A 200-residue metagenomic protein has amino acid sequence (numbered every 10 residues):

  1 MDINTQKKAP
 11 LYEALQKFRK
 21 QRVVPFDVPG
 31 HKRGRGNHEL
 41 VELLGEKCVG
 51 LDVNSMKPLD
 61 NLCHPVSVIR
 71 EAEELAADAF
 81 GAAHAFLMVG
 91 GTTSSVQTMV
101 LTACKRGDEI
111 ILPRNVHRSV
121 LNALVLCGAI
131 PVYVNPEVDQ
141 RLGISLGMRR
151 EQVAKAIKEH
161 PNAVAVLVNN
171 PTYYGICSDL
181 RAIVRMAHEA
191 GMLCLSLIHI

Functional and structural regions predicted by a protein language model:
M1-S67: N-terminal "arm"/small-domain region of PLP-dependent enzymes with the aminotransferase-like
E46-S94: Conserved N-terminal alpha-helix of the aminotransferase class I/II PLP-enzyme fold
H84-I110, A123: Conserved beta-loop-alpha segment that forms the PLP phosphate-binding cup at the N-terminus of a helix
R106, C127, E189-A190: Helix C-cap/helix->beta junction micro-motif
L112-P131: Substrate-binding/gating loop at the entrance of the active-site cleft, primarily in PLP-dependent aminotransferase-like
A129-A182: PLP-dependent aminotransferase-class I/II
L180-G191: Surface-exposed amphipathic alpha-helices with a cationic face
I198-I200: Conserved small/polar residues in nucleotide/adenosyl-binding loops
